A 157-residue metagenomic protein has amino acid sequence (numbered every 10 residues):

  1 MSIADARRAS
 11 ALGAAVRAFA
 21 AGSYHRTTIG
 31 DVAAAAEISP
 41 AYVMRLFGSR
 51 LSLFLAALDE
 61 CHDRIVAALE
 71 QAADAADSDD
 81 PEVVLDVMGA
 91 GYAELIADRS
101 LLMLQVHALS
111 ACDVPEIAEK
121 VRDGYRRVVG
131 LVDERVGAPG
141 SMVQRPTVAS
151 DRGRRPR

Functional and structural regions predicted by a protein language model:
M1-D5: N-terminal intrinsically disordered/low-complexity leader segments
A6, S10, A14-S52, A56: Helix-turn-helix
A14, A18-A21, A67-A75, L104 (+1 more regions): Solvent-exposed, amphipathic alpha-helical segments
A56, A67-S100: Hydrophobic alpha-helical connector segments
D59-I65: Short, basic, alpha-helical segments at the C-terminal edge of helix-turn-helix-like DNA-binding modules
Y92, Q105-L109, P146-S150: Short alpha-helical scaffolding segments that buttress acidic/His motifs in well-ordered protein cores
I96-I117, R122-Y125: Amphipathic alpha-helical segments used for helix-helix packing
V114-R157: Hydrophobic/aromatic-rich alpha-helical bundle segments in the mid-to-C-terminal region
